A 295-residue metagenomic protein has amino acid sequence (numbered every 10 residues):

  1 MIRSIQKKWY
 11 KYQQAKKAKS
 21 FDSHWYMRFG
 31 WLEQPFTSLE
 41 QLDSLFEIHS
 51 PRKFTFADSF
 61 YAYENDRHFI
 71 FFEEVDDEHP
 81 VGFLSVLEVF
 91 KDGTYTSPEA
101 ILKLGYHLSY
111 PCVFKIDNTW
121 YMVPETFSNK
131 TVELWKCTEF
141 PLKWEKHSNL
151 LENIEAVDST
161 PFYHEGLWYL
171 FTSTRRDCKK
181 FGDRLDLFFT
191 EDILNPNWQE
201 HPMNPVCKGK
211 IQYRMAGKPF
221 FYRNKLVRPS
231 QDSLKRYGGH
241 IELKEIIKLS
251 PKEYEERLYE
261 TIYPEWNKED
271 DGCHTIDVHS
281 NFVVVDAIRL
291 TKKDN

Functional and structural regions predicted by a protein language model:
M1-N295: Carbohydrate-active catalytic/glycan-binding domains of CAZyme proteins, especially the secreted or lumenal ectodomains
